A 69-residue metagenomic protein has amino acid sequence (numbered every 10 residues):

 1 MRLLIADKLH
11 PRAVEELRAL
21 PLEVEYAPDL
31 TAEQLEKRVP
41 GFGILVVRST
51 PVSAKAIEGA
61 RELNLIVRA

Functional and structural regions predicted by a protein language model:
M1-A69: An N-terminal-biased, well-structured beta-alpha scaffold segment characteristic of Rossmann-like dinucleotide-binding
